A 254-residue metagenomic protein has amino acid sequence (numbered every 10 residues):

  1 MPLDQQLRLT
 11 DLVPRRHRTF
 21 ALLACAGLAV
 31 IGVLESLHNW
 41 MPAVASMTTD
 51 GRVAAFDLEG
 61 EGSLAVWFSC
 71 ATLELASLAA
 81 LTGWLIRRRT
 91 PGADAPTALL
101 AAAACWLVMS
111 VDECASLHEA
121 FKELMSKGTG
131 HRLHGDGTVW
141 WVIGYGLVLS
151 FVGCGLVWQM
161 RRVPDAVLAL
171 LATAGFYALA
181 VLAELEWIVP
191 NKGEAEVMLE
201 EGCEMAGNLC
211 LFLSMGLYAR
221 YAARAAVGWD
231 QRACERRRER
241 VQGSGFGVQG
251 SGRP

Functional and structural regions predicted by a protein language model:
A24-M47: Alpha-helical transmembrane segments of multi-pass membrane proteins
A29-S36, C105-D112, G175-L185: Aromatic-anchored segments of alpha-helical transmembrane domains
S36-A43, K122-M125, L182-K192: Juxtamembrane "helix-exit" motif on the non-cytosolic side of transmembrane helices
V53-F68, G128-W141, E194-M205: Short aromatic-rich membrane-water interface segments that cap or initiate transmembrane helices in multi-pass membrane
A65-T82, I143-G153, E204-A222: Hydrophobic cores of alpha-helical transmembrane segments in multi-pass inner/ER membrane proteins, independent
P91-L107, R162-G175: Interfacial segments of alpha-helical transmembrane regions
M109-V152: Membrane-proximal helix-loop-helix units in multi-pass membrane proteins
R238-P254: Short, basic, low-complexity termini and linkers enriched in Ser/Thr/Gly/Pro that act as targeting/leader peptides
